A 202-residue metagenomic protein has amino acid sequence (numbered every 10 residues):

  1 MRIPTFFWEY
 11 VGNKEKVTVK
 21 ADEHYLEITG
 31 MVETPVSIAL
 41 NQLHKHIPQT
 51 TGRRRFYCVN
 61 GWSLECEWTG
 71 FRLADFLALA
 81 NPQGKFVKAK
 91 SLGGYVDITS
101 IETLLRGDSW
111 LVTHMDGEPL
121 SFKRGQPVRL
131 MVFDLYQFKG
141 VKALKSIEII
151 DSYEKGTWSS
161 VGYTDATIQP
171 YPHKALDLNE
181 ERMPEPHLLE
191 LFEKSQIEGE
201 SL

Functional and structural regions predicted by a protein language model:
M1-L202: Structured, non-membrane catalytic/scaffold regions adjacent to prosthetic-group chemistry
